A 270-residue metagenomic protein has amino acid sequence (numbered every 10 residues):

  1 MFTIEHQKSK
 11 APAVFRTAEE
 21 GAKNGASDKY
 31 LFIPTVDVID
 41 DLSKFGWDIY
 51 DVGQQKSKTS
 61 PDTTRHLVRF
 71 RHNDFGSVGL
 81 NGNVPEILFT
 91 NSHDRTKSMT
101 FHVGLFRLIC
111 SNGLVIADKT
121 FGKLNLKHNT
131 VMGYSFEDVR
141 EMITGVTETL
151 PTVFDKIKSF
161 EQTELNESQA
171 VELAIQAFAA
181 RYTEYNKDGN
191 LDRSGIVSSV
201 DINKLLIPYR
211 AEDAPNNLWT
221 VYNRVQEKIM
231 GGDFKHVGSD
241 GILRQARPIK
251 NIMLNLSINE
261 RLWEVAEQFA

Functional and structural regions predicted by a protein language model:
M1-I33, D40, K44, K58 (+1 more regions): Intrinsically disordered, low-complexity regulatory segments
F2, D74-A270: Intrinsically disordered, low-complexity regions enriched in serine/threonine
Q7-P12, G21-K23, D41, H66 (+4 more regions): Functionally constrained cores in energy, signaling, and assembly domains
K8, G21, G25, G53 (+2 more regions): A near-ubiquitous, low-amplitude feature marking generic local secondary-structure context
D28, V38, S43, I49 (+1 more regions): Charge-dense, intrinsically disordered terminal/linker segments
G46-H72: A short acidic/basic microdomain associated with nuclease active sites
